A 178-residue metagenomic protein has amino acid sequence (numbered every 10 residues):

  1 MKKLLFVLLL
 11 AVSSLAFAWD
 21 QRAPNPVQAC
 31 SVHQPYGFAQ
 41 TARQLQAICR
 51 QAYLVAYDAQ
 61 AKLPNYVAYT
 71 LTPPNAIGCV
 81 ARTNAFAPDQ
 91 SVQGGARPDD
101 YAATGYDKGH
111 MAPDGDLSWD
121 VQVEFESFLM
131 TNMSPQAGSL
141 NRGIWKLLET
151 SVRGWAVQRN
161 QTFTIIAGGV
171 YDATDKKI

Functional and structural regions predicted by a protein language model:
M1-L4: Positively charged n-region of N-terminal signal peptides that target proteins for export
A18-P64: N-terminal module-boundary/linker segments of secreted carbohydrate-active enzymes
Q46-K108: Short, His- and charge-rich active-site/binding loops that engage polyanionic ligands
Q90-I178: Domain-level detector of nuclease and nuclease-like folds in predominantly extracellular/periplasmic contexts
